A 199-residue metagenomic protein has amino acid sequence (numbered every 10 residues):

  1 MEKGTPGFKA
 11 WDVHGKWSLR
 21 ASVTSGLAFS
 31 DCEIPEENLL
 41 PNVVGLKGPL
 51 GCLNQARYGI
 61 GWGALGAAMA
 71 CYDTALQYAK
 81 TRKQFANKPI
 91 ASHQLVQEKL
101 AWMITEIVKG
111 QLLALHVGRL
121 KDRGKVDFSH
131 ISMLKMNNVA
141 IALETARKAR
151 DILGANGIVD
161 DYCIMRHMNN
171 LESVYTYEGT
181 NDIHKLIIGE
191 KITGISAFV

Functional and structural regions predicted by a protein language model:
M1-D73, D182-H184, K191-V199: FAD-binding core of flavoproteins
V13-K16, N38-L53, Q77-H93, D151 (+2 more regions): Conserved catalytic-core motifs characterized by acidic clusters
A79-K80, Q84, K88, I104-N137 (+1 more regions): C-terminal helix-coil-helix/basic helical segment that borders enzyme active sites and/or dimer interfaces and provides
A91-W102, F128-N137, M165, N170: Alpha-helical scaffold segments that form or flank carboxylate-/histidine-based iron centers
L153-V199: Glycine-rich phosphate/cofactor-binding loops in nucleotide/flavin-utilizing enzymes
